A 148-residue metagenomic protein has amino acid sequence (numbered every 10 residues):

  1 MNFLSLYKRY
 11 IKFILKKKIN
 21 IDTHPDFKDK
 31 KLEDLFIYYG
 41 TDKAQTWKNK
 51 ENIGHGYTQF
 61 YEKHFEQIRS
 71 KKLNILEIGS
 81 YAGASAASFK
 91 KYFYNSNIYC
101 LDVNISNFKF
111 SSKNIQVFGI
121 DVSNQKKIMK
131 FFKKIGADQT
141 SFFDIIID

Functional and structural regions predicted by a protein language model:
M1-I145: A short alpha-helical cap/connector motif
D148: A short beta-strand submotif of the Rossmann-like class I SAM-dependent methyltransferase core that lines
